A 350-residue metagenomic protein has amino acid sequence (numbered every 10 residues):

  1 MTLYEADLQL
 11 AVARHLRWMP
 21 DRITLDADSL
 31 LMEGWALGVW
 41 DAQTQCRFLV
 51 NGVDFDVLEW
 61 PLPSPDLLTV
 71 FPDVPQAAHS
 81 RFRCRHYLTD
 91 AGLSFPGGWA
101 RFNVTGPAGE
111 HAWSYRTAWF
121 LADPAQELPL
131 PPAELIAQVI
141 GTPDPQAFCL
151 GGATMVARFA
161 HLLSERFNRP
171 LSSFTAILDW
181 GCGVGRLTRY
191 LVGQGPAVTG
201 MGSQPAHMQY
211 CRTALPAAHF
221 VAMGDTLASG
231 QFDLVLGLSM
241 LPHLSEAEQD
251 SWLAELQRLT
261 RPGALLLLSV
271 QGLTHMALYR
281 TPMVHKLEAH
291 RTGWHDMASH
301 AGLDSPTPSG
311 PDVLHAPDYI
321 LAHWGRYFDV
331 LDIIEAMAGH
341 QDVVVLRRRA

Functional and structural regions predicted by a protein language model:
M1-D123: Basic, ligand-binding patches in group-transfer machinery, especially extracytoplasmic/periplasmic segments
R116-T175, G183-L227, E246, L267-A350: Class I (Rossmann-like) S-adenosyl-L-methionine-dependent methyltransferase catalytic domain, capturing the SAM-binding
D179: Class I SAM-dependent methyltransferase core
T226-V235: A short acidic, Gly/Pro-enriched loop at the edge of an enzyme's catalytic core that lines a small-molecule cofactor
G237-M240: A short beta-strand submotif of the Rossmann-like class I SAM-dependent methyltransferase core that lines
D250-P262: A short glycine-rich, Lys/Arg-flanked "PGG" loop and its adjoining helix->strand segment in the class I
